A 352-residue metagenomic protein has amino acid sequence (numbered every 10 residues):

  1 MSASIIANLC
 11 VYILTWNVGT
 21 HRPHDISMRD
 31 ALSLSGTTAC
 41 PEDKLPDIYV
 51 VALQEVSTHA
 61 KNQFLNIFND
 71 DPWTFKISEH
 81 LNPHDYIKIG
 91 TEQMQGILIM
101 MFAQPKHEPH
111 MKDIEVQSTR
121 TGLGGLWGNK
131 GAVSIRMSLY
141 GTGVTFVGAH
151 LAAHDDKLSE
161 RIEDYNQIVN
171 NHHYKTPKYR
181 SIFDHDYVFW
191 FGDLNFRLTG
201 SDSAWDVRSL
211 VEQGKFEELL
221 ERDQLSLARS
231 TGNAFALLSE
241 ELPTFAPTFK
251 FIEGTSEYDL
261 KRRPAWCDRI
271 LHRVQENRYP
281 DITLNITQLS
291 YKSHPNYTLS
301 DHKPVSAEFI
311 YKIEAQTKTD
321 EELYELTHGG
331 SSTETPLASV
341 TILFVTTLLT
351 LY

Functional and structural regions predicted by a protein language model:
M1-S2, D25-I26, A31-A39, Q63 (+9 more regions): Eukaryotic intrinsically disordered and solvent-exposed regulatory patches
M1-T91, I97-I99, K157, Y165 (+5 more regions): N-terminal, active-site-proximal structural segment of metallo-dependent hydrolase catalytic domains
I5-A7, E42-L45, Q93-Q95, L126-G128 (+5 more regions): Extracellular/periplasmic catalytic domains that process cell-envelope and extracellular macromolecules
N8-T15, P46-I48, I97-I99, K130-S134 (+5 more regions): Extracellular structured ligand-interaction cores
R22, A60, M111, D155 (+1 more regions): Activation segment
T58-T145, A149-A152: Structured beta-strand-rich core segments of catalytic domains in phosphoester-bond hydrolases
E79-H84, L139, V147-A152, D156-G329 (+1 more regions): Catalytic lobes of large eukaryotic enzymes
